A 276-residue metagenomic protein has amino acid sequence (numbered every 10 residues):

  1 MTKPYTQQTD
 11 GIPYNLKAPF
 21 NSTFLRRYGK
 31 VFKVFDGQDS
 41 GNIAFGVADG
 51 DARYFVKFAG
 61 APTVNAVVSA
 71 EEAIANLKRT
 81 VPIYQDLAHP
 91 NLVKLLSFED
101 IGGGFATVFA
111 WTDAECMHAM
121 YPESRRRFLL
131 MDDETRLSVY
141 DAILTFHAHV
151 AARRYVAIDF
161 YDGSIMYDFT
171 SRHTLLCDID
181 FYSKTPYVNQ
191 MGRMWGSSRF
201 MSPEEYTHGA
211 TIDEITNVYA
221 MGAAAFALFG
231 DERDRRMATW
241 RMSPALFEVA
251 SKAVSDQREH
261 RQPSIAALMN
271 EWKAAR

Functional and structural regions predicted by a protein language model:
M1-K33: Juxta-kinase regulatory segment immediately upstream of eukaryotic protein kinase catalytic domains
S40-P82: ATP-binding glycine-rich loop module of kinase domains
V81-P90: Structural motif at the C-terminus of the N-lobe alphaC helix and the adjacent alphaC-beta4 loop of the Hanks-type
K94-F105: Short beta-strand micro-motifs within the conserved protein kinase catalytic domain, predominantly in the N-lobe
V139-Y140: Activation segment signature within eukaryotic-like protein kinase domains
H147, A151-D168: Catalytic-loop of the protein kinase fold
S164-D178: Conserved protein kinase catalytic/activation segment
Q190-E205: Conserved activation segment of eukaryotic-like protein kinases, specifically the C-terminal portion of the activation
